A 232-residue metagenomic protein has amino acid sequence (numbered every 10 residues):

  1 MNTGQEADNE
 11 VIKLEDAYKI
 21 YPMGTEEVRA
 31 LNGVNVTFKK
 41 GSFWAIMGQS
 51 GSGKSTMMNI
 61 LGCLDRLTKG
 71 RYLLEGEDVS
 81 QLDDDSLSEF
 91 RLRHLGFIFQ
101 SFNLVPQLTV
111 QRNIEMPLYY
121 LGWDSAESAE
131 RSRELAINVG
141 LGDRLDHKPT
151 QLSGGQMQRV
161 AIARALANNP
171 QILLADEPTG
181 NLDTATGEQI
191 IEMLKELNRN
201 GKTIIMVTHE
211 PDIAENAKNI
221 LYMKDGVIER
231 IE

Functional and structural regions predicted by a protein language model:
M1-I20, E229-E232: ABC-family P-loop ATPase nucleotide-binding domain
E10-M223: ABC family nucleotide-binding domain
I220-E232: H-loop (His-switch) and adjacent beta-strand-loop-beta switch element of ABC-type ATPase nucleotide-binding domains
